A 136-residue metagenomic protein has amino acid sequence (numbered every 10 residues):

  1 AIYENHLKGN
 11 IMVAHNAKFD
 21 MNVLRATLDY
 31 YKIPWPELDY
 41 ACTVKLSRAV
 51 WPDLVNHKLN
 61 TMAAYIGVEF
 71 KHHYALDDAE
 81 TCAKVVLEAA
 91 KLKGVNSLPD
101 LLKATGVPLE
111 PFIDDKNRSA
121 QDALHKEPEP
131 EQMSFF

Functional and structural regions predicted by a protein language model:
A1, N56-L59, L98: Alpha-helix initiation and N-capping motif
A1-V50, E88: Conserved DEDDh/DEDDy metal-dependent 3′-5′ exonuclease domain
D29, A64, K91: Short polybasic/polar patches that bind polyanions
Y31-P36, G67-H73, G94-V95: Short, polar/flexible loop-turn hinges at active-site or ligand-entry regions and domain interfaces
V44-E80: Active-site-proximal helix-loop-helix substrate-binding element of RNase H-like nuclease domains
A83-V86: Active-site-proximal alpha-helical segments within enzyme catalytic domains
E88-F136: Acidic two-metal-ion nuclease catalytic site recognized across multiple nuclease folds, prominently DnaQ/RNase D-T
